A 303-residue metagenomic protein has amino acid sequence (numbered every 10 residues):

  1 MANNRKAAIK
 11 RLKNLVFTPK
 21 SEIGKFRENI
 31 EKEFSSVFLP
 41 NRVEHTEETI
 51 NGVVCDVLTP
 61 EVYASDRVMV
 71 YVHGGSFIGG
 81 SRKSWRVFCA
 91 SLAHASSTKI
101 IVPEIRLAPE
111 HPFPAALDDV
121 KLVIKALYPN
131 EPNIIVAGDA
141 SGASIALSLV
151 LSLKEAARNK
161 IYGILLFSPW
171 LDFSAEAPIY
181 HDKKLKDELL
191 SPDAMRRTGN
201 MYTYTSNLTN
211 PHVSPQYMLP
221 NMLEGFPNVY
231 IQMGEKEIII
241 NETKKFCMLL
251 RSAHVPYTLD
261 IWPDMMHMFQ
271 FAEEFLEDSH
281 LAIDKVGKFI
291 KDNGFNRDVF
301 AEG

Functional and structural regions predicted by a protein language model:
M1-E61, F295-G303: A glycine/proline-hinged amphipathic helix-loop "lid/cap" segment that gates access to hydrophobic ligand pockets
A7, T46, I50-D56, P60-G303: Alpha/beta-hydrolase superfamily serine-hydrolase fold, recognizing
